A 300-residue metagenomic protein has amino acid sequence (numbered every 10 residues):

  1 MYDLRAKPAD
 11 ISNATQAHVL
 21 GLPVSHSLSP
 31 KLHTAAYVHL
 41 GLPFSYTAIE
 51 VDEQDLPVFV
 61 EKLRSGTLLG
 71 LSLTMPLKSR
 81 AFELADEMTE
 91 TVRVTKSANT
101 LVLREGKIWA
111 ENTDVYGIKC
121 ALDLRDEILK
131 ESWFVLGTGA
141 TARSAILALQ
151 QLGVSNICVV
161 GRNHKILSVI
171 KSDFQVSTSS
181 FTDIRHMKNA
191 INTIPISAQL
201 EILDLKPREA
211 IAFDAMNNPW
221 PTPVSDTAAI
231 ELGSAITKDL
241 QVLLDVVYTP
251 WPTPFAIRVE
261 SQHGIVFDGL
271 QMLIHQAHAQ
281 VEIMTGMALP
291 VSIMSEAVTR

Functional and structural regions predicted by a protein language model:
Y2-R125, P250: Phosphate/diphosphate ligand-binding glycine-rich loop within oxidoreductases
G21, N112-V115, L122, D126-V154 (+1 more regions): Glycine-rich adenosine-cofactor-binding loop
R104, E127-W133, T237-D239: Short helix-loop-beta connector
V154-F174: NAD(P)-binding Rossmann-fold cofactor-contacting core
Q175-V266: Rossmann-like adenosine-cofactor binding region
K238-R300: Adenosine-phosphate binding glycine-rich loop
